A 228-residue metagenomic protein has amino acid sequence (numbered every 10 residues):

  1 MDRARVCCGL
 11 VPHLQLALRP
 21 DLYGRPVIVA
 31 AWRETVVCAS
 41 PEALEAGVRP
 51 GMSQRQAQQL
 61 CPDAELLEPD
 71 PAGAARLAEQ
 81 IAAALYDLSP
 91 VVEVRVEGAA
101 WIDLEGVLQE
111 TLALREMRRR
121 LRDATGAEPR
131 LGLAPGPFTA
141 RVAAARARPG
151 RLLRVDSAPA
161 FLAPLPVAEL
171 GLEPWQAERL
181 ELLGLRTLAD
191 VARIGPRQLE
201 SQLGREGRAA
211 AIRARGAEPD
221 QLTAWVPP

Functional and structural regions predicted by a protein language model:
M1-W101, G106-L108, L112-R122, P137 (+1 more regions): Residues that scaffold, gate, or flank divalent-cation-dependent active/transport sites
P20, C38-P41, R141-A147, W225-V226: Short acidic, glycine/serine/threonine-rich loops at helix termini
A46-V48, S157-R193: Amphipathic, charged-and-aliphatic alpha-helical interface segments that function as noncatalytic docking
C61, P174, G184, A192-G195 (+2 more regions): A general structural motif at alpha-helix termini
L66-E79, G195-P228: Alpha-helical interaction/regulatory segments in DNA maintenance proteins
S89-V91, P129, A177: Alpha-helical scaffold/interaction cores of sigma-54-like transcription cofactors and many family A DNA polymerases
V107-L108, A134-A140, V167, R186 (+1 more regions): Short acidic/polar capping segments at secondary-structure boundaries
L112, E116-L152, A209, R213: Structured, non-catalytic alpha/beta "coupling" segments that mediate domain-domain communication and provide generic
